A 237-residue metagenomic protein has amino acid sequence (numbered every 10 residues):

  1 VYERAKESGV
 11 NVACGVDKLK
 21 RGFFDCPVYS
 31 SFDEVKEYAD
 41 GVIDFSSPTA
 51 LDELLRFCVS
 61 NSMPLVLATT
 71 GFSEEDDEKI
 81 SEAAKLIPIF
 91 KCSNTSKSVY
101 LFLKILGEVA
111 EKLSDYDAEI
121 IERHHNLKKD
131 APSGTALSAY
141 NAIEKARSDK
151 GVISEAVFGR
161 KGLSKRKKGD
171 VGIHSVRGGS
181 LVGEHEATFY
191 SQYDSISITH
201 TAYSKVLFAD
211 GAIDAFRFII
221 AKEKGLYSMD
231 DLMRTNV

Functional and structural regions predicted by a protein language model:
V1-D33, A39, S114-V237: C-terminal substrate-binding/catalytic lobe of Rossmann-fold NAD(P)-dependent oxidoreductases
A5, V35, L54-C58: Generic structural signal for hydrophobic
V12, V28, L65-V66, I89: Hydrophobic beta-strand scaffold residues
V42-I43: N-terminal Rossmann-like NAD(P) cofactor-binding module of classical short-chain dehydrogenase/reductase
S46: Conserved NAD(P)H cofactor-binding loop of Rossmann-fold oxidoreductase domains
T49-R56, S60-N61, A68-F90, K97-Y100 (+1 more regions): Rossmann-fold NAD(P)-binding glycine/threonine-rich loop
A83-C92, S191-I198: Glycine/charged-rich beta-loop-alpha catalytic/anionic-binding loops adjacent to active sites
K91-V99, H125-P132: Short, surface-exposed loop/turn motifs that are enriched in glycine and acidic residues and include a nearby proline
